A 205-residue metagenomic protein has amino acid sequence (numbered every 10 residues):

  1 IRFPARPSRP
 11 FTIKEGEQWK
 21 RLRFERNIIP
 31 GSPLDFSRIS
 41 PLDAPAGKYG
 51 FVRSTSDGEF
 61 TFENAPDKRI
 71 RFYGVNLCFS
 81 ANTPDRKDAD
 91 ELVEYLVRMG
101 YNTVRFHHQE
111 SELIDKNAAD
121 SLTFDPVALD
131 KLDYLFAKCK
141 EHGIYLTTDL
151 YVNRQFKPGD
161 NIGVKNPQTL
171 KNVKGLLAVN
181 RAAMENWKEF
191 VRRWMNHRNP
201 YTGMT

Functional and structural regions predicted by a protein language model:
I1-T12: Beta-strand-rich recognition/accessory modules
P4, E25-I28, S40, T55 (+2 more regions): Small/flexible residues
F11-E17, E91-L92: Short intrinsically disordered coil segments
K14-G50: Short, basic/low-complexity N-terminal boundary segments at the transition from targeting/disordered tails
F51-E59, E63-T205: Active-site mouth of glycoside hydrolases
